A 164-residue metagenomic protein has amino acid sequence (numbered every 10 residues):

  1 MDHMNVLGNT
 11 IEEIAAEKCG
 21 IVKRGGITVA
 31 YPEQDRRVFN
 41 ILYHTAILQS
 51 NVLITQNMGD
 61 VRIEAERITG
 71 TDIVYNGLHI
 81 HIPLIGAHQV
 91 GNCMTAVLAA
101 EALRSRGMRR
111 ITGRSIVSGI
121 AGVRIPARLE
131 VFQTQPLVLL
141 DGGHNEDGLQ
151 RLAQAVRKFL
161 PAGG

Functional and structural regions predicted by a protein language model:
M1-H3, E13, G77-G164: Nucleotide phosphate-binding/pyrophosphate-handling subdomain across enzymes that bind or process nucleotide phosphates
M1-N76, C93, V97-R114: Acidic, Mg2+-coordinating active-site environments of NTP-dependent enzymes
